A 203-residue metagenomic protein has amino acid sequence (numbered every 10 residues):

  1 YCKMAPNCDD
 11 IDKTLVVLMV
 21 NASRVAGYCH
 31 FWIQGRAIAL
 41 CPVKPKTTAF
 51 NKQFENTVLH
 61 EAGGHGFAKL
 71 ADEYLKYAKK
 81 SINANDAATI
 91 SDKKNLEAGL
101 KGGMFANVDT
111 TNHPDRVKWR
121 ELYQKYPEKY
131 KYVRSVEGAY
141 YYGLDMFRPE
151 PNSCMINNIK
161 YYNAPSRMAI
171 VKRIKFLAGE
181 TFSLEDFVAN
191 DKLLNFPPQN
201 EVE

Functional and structural regions predicted by a protein language model:
Y1-Y77: Active-site-proximal segment of zinc-dependent metalloprotease catalytic domains
A71-E203: Replace "(M1/M4/M9/M12/WLM)" with "(e.g., M1/M4/M8/M9/M12/M26/WLM)" and add "not limited to" to clarify scope
